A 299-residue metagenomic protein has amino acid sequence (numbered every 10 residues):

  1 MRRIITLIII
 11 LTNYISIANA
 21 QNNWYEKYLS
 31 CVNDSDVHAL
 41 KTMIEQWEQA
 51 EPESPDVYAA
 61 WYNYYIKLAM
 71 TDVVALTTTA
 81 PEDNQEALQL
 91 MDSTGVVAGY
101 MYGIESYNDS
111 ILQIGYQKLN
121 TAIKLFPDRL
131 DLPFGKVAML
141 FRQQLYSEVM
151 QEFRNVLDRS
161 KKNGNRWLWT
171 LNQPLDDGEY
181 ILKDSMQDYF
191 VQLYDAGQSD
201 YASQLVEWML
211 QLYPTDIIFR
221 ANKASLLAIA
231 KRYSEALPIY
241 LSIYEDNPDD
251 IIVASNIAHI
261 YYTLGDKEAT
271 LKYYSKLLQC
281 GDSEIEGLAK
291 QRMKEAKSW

Functional and structural regions predicted by a protein language model:
P52-E53, P127-D128, K161, P214 (+2 more regions): Short coil turns that delineate tetratricopeptide repeat
A60-W61, G135, D188, N222 (+2 more regions): Canonical tetratricopeptide repeat
Y64-T121, L125, R142, S147 (+2 more regions): Short coil/linker segments at helix-helix boundaries
K67, R142, D195, I229-A230 (+2 more regions): Register position in tetratricopeptide repeats
P174-D246: Alpha-helical adaptor scaffolds
Y189-P214, L271-W299: Terminal, low-structured helical/coil segments at or just beyond the last alpha-helical repeat
